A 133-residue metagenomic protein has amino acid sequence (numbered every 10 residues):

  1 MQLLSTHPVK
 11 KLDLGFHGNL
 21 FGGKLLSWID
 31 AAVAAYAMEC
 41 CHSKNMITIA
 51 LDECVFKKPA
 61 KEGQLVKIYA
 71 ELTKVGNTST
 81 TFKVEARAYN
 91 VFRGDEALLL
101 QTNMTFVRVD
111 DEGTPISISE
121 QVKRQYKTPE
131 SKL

Functional and structural regions predicted by a protein language model:
M1-A50, V107-L133: Hot-dog-fold acyl-thioester-processing enzymes
M1-L4, K61-E62, T73-L133: HotDog/MaoC-like acyl-thioester-processing domains
K11-D13, L51-K58, A88-N90: Short, well-ordered turn and helix-capping elements at secondary-structure junctions
L20, A34-Y69, T73-V75, S79-T81 (+1 more regions): Hydrophobic beta-strand-centered segment that forms part of the acyl-chain substrate-binding groove
